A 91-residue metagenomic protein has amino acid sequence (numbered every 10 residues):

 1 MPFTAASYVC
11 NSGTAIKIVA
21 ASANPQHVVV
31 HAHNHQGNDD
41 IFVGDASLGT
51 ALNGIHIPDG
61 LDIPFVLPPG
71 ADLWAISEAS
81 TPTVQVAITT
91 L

Functional and structural regions predicted by a protein language model:
P2-N24, S80-T81: Surface-exposed ligand/attachment interfaces on beta-rich extracellular proteins
Y8-I18, T50-V66: Short, solvent-exposed S/T- and G/P-enriched segments that are highly enriched in secreted/extracellular and lumenal
Q26-V28, V66-P82: Noncatalytic modules at the cell exterior or secretory-pathway interfaces, chiefly beta-strand-rich lectin/adhesion
V28-V30, A87: Predominantly extracellular/luminal regions of secreted and cell-surface proteins, especially disulfide-bonded
H31-N53: Short, surface-exposed beta-strand/strand-loop-strand elements in extracellular ectodomains
D39-V43, S80-T90: Edge beta-strands of jelly-roll/beta-sandwich modules across compartments, strongly enriched in secreted/luminal
